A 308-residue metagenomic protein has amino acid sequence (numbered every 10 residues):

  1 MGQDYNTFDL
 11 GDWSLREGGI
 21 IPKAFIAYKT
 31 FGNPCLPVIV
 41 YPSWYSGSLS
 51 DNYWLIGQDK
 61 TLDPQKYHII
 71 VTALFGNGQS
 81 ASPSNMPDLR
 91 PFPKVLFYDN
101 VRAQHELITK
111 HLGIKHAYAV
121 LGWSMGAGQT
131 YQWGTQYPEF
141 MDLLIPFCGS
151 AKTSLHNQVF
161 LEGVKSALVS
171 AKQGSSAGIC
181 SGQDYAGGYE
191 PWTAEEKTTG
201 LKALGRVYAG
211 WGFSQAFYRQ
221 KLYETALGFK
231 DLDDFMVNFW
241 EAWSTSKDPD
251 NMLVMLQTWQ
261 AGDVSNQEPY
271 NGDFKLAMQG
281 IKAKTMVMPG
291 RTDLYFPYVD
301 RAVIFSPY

Functional and structural regions predicted by a protein language model:
M1-Y41: Catalytic-loop region of hydrolases
Q3, E17-I21, N33-L36, S46-G128 (+2 more regions): Gly/Pro-rich cap/lid or specificity-loop segments adjacent to the active site
Y41-P42, M288: Short hydrophobic segments within beta-strands
P146-W243: Alpha/beta-hydrolase-fold enzymes
N238, V254-A277: Active-site nucleophile elbow and catalytic-triad environment of alpha/beta-hydrolase enzymes
I281, V287-P289: Short beta-strand/loop motif that positions the catalytic acidic residue of the alpha/beta-hydrolase fold
L294-D300: Conserved alpha/beta-hydrolase "acid-adjacent" motif
A302-Y308: Catalytic histidine neighborhood in serine/cysteine hydrolases with alpha/beta-hydrolase-type architecture
